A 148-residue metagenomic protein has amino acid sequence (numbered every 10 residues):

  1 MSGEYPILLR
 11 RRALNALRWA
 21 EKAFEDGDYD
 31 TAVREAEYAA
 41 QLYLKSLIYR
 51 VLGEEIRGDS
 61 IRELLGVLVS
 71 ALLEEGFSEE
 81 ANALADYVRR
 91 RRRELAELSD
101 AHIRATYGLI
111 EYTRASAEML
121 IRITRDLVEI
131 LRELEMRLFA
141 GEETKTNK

Functional and structural regions predicted by a protein language model:
M1-K148: Terminal alpha-helical segments
